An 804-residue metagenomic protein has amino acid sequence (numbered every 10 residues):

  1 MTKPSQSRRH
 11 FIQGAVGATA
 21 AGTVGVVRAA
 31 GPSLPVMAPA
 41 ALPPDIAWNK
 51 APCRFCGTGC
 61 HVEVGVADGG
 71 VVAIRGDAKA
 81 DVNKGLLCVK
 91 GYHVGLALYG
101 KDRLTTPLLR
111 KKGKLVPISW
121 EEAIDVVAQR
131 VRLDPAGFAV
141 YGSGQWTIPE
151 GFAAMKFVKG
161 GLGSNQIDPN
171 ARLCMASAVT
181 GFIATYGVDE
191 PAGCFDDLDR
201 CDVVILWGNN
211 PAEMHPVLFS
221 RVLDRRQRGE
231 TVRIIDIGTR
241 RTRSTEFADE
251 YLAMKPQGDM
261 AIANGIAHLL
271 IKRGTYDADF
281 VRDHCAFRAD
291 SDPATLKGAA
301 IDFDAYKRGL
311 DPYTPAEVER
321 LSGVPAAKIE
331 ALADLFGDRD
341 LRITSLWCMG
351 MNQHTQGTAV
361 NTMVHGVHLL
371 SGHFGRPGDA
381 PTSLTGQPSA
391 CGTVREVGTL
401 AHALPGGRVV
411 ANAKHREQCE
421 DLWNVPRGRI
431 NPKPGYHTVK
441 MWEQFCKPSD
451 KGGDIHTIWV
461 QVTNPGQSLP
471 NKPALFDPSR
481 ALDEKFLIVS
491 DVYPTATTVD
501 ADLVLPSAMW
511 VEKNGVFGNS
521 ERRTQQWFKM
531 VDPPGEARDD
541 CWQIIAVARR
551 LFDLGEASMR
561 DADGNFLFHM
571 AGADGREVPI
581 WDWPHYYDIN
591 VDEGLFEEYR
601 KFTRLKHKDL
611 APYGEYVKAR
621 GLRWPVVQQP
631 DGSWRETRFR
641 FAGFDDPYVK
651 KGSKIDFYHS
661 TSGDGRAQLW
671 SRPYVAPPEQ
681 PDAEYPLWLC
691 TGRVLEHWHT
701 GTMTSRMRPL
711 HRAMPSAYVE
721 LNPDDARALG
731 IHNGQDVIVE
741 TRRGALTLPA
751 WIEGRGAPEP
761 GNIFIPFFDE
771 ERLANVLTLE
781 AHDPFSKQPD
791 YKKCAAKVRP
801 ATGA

Functional and structural regions predicted by a protein language model:
T2-Y276, D283, F287, G298-I301 (+9 more regions): N-terminal export/assembly segments and adjacent metallocofactor-ligating motifs of anaerobic energy-metabolism
K111-P117, T275-P325, R408-A413, V531-K654 (+3 more regions): N-terminal leader/propeptide and maturation segments of large enzyme subunits in energy/redox metabolism and hydrolases
A123-F138, C194-V203, G309, E330-T344 (+1 more regions): Glycine-rich phosphate/diphosphate-binding loops that line cofactor/substrate pockets in enzymes
Y141-T147, R320-V324, C348-T355, G386-Q387 (+1 more regions): Conserved short loop/turn motifs at secondary-structure junctions
F152-I237, M260-N264, R320, H365-D500 (+2 more regions): Extended redox/cofactor-interaction regions of prokaryotic respiratory oxidoreductases
E246-M254, R523-P534, R706: Short beta-alpha connecting loops at secondary-structure transitions that line or flank enzyme active sites
V511-K529: Catalytic or ion-translocation cores adjacent to nucleophile or general acid/base/metal-coordination motifs in diverse
D540-D609, V617, T700, T704-E720 (+1 more regions): Long, contiguous, secondary-structure-rich segments that constitute the structural scaffold of globular domains
